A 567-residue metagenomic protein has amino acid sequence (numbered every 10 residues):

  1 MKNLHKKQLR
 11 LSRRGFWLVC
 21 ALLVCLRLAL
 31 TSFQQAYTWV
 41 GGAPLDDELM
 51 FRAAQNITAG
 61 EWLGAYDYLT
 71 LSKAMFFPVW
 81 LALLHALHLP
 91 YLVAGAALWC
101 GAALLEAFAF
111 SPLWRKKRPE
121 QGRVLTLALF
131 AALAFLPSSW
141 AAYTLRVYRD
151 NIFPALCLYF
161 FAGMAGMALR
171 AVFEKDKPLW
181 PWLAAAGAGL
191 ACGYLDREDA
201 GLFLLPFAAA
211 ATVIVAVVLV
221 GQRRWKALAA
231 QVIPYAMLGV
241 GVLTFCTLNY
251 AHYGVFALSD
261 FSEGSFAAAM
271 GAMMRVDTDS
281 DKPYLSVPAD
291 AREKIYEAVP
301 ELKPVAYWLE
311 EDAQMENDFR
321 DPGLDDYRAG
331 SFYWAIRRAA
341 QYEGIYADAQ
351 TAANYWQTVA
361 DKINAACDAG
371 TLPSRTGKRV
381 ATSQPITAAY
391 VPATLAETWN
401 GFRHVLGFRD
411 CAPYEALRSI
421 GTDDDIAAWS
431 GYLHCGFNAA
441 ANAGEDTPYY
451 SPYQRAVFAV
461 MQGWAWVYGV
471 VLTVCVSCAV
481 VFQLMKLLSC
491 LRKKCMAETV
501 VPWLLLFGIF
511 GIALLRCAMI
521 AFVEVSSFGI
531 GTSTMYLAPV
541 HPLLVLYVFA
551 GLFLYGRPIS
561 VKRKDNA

Functional and structural regions predicted by a protein language model:
M1-S32, L125-T126, A229-A230, R492-L506 (+2 more regions): Start-transfer (signal-anchor) and selected internal transmembrane alpha helices of multi-pass inner/ER membrane
S12-A43, A134-L136, M237-L248, A513-C517: Transmembrane signal-anchor helices characteristic of membrane glycosylation enzymes that use polyprenol
F33-A53, W62-W80: Extracytoplasmic catalytic/substrate-binding loops of multi-pass membrane glycan-assembly enzymes
A36-L45, L49-M50, L238-T394: Juxtamembrane membrane-water interface segments immediately following transmembrane helices in multi-pass
P90-E120, Y159-G163: Transmembrane-helix motifs of polytopic, lipid-linked glycan transferases
A94-W99, A132-M164, G193-A209, L537-P539: Multi-pass, polyprenyl lipid-linked donor-dependent membrane glycosyltransferases
F160-P181: Membrane-interface transmembrane helices that cradle and orient dolichyl/undecaprenyl
W182-R197, L238-F245: Membrane-interface alpha helices of multi-pass inner-membrane proteins
